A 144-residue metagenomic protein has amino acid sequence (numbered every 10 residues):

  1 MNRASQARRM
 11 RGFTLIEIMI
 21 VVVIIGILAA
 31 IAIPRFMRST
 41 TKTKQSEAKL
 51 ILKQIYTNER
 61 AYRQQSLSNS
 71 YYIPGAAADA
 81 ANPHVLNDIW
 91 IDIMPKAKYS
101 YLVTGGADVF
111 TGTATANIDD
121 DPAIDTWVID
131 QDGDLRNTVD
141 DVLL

Functional and structural regions predicted by a protein language model:
M1-F13: N-terminal leader/signal peptides at the extreme start of proteins
I18-R35: Alpha-helical hydrophobic helix detector
R35-L52: Aliphatic-rich helix starts adjacent to a transmembrane/signal segment
K49-Q54, N58-P95, L102-T104, L143: Short, glycine/small-hydrophobic-rich surface segments
S68-S70, N117-I124: Acidic, glycine-anchored loop motifs typical of Ca2+
T113-D119, D141-L143: Acidic, divalent-cation-chelating loop motifs in proteins
I124-L144: Low-complexity, S/T/G/P-rich flexible repeat/linker segments used as non-globular hinges and stalks within
